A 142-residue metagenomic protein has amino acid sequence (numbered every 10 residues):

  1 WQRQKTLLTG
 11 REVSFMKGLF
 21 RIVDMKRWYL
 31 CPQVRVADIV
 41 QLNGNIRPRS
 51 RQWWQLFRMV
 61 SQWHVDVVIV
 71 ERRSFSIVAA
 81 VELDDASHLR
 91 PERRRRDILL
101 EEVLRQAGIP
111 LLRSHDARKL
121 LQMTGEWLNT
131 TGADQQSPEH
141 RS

Functional and structural regions predicted by a protein language model:
W1-R47, P138-S142: N-terminal topogenic membrane-targeting module
R3, Q122-S142: Non-catalytic C-terminal interaction segments of nucleic acid-processing enzymes
G10, S14, Q62, R95-L99: Short, well-structured alpha-helical interface segments that form or flank functional binding sites
K17, R21, R58, Q122-E126 (+1 more regions): Charged/polar, solvent-exposed surface patches and flexible loops
P32-V78: Active-site metal-binding core of divalent-cation-utilizing nuclease and nuclease-like domains
W54-V60, E92-R95, L104-G108, Q135-E139: Glycine-rich loops and low-complexity Gly/Arg-rich segments that provide flexible linkers or classic glycine-based
V65-N129: Basic, amphipathic alpha-helical patches used to engage nucleic acids or provide basic targeting signals, exemplified
